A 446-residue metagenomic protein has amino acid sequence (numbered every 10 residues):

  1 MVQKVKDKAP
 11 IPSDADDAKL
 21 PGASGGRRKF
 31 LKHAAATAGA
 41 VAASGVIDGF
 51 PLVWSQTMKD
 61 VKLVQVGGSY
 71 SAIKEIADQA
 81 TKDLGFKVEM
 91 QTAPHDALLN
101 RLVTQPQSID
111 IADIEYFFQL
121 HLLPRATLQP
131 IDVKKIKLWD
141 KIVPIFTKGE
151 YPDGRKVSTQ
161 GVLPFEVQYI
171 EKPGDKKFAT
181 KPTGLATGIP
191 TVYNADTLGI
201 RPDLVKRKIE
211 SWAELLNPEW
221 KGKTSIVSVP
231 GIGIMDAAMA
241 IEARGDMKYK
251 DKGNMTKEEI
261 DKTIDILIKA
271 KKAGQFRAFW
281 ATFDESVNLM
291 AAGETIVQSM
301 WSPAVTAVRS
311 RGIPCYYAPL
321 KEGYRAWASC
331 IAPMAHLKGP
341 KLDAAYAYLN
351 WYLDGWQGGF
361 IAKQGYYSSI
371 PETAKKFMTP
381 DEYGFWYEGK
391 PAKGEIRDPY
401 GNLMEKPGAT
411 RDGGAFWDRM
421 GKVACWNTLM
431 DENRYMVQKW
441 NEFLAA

Functional and structural regions predicted by a protein language model:
M1-K29, L52: N-terminal secretory signal peptides
A23-K32, A40-M58: N-terminal twin-arginine translocation
S55, P333-D412: Mature extracytoplasmic/periplasmic domains
Q56-R125: Early extracytoplasmic/lumenal segment of secretory-pathway proteins
Y70-K74, L123-E285: Extracytoplasmic ligand-binding site segments that recognize negatively charged/polar headgroups
Q105-D113, T127-L128, W220-G222, A292-V297: Alpha-to-beta junction loops
T197-L204, A240, A328-K341, F360-K363: A bilobed periplasmic-binding-protein/Venus flytrap-type ligand-binding module shared by bacterial periplasmic
Q275-K338, K375-E382: Extracytoplasmic/periplasmic substrate-binding proteins
